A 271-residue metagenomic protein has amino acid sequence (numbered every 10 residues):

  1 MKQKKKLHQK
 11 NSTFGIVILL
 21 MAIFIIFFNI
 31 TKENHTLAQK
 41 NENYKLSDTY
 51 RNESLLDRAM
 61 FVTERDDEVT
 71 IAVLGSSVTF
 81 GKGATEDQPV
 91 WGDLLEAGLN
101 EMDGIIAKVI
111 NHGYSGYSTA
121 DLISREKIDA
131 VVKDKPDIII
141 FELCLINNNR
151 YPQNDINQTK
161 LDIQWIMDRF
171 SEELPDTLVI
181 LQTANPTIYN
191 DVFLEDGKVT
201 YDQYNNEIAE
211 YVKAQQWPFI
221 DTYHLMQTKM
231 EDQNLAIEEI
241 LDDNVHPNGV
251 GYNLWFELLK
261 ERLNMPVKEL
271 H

Functional and structural regions predicted by a protein language model:
M1-A72, K260, N264-H271: N-terminal secretory targeting modules
N43-H112, K127-K133: Serine-esterase "nucleophile elbow" of acetyl-processing enzymes
T70-V73, T79, K108-G113, D137-L143 (+2 more regions): Structural recognition of the beta-strand scaffold that forms the well-ordered cores of secreted hydrolase catalytic
S77-F80, Y114-A120, L145-R150, N185-Y189 (+2 more regions): Solvent-exposed loop/turn segments at secondary-structure junctions within structured extracellular/periplasmic domains
D121-Q158: Oxyanion-hole/transition-state-stabilizing segment in secreted/luminal serine hydrolases and related acyltransferases
E142-I146, F170-Q203: Active-site segments of SGNH/GDSL-like serine hydrolases that catalyze O-acetyl group transfer/hydrolysis on lipids
D155-Q164, K198-N205: Charged helix-capping and loop-helix junction motifs
P186-H271: Catalytic His-Asp segment of secreted/periplasmic serine-dependent ester chemistry enzymes
